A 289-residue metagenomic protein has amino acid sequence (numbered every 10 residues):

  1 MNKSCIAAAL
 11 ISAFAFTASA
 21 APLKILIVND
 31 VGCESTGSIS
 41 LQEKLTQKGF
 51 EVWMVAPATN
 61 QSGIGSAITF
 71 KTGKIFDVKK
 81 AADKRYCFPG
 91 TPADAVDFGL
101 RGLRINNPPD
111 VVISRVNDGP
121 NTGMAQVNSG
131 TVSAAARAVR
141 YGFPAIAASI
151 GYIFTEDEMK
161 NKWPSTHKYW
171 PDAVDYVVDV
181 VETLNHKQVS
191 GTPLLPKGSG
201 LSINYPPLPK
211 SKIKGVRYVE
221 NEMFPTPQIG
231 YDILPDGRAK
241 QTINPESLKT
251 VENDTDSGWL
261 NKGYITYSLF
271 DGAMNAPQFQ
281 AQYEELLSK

Functional and structural regions predicted by a protein language model:
N2-S19: Gram-negative bacterial Sec-dependent N-terminal signal peptides
K24-V28, W53-A56, C87, D110-R115 (+4 more regions): Structural recognition of the beta-strand scaffold that forms the well-ordered cores of secreted hydrolase catalytic
I25, S35-L100, P108: A cross-family phosphate/adenosyl-ligand binding-site feature
V31-E34, A58-S62, T91-D94, N117-T122 (+3 more regions): Solvent-exposed loop/turn segments at secondary-structure junctions within structured extracellular/periplasmic domains
R101-N106, A135-P144: Alpha-helix C-terminal capping segments
V127-S133: Charged helix-capping and loop-helix junction motifs
V139-N161, S165: Glycine-rich phosphate/pyrophosphate-binding loops and their adjacent beta-strand/loop elements at enzyme active sites
P164-K289: Electrostatically charged, flexible surface regions
